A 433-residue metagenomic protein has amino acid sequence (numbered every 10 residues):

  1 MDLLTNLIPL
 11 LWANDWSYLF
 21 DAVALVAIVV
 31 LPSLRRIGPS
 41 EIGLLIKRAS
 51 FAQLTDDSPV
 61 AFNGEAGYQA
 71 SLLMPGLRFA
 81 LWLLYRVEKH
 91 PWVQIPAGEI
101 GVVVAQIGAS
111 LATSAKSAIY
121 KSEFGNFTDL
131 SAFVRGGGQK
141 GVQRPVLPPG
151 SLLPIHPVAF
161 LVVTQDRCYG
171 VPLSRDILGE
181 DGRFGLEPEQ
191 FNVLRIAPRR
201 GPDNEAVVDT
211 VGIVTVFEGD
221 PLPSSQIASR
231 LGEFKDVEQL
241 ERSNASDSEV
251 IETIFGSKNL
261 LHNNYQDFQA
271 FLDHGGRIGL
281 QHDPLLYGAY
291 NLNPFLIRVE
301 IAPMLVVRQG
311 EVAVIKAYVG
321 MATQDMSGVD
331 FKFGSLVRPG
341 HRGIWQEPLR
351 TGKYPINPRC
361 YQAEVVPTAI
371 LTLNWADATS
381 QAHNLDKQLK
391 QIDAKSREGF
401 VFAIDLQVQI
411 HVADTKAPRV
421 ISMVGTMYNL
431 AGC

Functional and structural regions predicted by a protein language model:
D2-C433: N-terminal hydrophobic membrane-entry segments
